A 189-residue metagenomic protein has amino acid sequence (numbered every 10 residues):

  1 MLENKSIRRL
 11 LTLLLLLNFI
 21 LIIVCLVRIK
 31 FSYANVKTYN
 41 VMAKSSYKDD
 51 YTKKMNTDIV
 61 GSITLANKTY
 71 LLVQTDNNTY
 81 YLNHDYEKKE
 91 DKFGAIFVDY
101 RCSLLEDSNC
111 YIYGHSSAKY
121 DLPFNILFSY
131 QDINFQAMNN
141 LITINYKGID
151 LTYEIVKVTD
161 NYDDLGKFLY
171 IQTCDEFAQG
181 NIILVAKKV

Functional and structural regions predicted by a protein language model:
M1-I7: N-terminal Lys/Arg-rich, disordered targeting/topogenic segments
R9-R28: Hydrophobic membrane-insertion alpha-helices, especially the h-region of bacterial N-terminal signal peptides
I22-V189: Solvent-exposed, non-transmembrane regions of membrane-associated and secreted proteins
